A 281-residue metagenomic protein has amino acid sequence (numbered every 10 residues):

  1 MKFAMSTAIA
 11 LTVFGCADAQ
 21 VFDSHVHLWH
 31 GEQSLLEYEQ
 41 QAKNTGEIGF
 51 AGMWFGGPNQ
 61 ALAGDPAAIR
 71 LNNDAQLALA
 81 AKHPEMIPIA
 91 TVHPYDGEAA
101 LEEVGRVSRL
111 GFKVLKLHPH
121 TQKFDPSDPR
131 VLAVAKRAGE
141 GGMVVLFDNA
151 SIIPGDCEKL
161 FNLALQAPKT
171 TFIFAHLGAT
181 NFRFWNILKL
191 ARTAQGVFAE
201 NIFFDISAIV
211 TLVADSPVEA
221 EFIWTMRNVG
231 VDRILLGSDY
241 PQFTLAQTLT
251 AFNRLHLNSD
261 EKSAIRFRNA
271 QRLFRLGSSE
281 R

Functional and structural regions predicted by a protein language model:
A4-F14: Bacterial N-terminal signal peptides
C16-S24, Q33-F50, G230-L235, Q242-R281: Mid-to-C-terminal alpha-helical segments outside catalytic/metal-binding sites
F22-S24, E39-L62, E85-T91, F112-V114 (+1 more regions): Divalent metal-dependent hydrolysis catalytic cores, especially in the metallo-beta-lactamase
H25, Q76, V107, A138 (+4 more regions): Conserved, mostly hydrophobic/aromatic
H25-W29, H118, D148, H176: Histidine-centered divalent metal-coordination motifs
W29-G31, G57-Q60, Y95-E98, Q122-K123 (+4 more regions): Active-site environment of divalent metal-dependent phosphoester hydrolases
G64-N149: Active-site gating/metal-coordination segments in enzymes
K113-V114, F124-L235: Catalytic pocket-lining loop regions of alpha/beta-barrel enzymes, especially the amidohydrolase/enolase/GH5 lineages
